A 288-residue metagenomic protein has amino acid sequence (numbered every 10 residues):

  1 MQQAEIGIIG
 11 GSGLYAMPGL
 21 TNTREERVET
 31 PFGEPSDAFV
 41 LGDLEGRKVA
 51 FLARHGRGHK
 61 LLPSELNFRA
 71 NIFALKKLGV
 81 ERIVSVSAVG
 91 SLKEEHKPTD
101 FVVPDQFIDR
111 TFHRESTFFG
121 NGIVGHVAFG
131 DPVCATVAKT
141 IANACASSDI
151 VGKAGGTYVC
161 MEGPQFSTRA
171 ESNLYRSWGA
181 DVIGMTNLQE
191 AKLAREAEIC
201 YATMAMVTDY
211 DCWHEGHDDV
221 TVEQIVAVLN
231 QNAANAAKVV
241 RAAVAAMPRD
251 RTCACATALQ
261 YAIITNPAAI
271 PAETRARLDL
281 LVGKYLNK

Functional and structural regions predicted by a protein language model:
M1-G130, L286-K288: Metabolite-binding pocket within alpha/beta catalytic cores that recognizes anionic/polar moieties
K76-G79, R176, R195: Non-catalytic positions within long, well-ordered alpha-helices that form the structural scaffold/packing of enzyme
E81-R82, D181, C200: Short acidic/polar active-site loop segments enriched in Thr and Asp
T136, T140-V151, K238-A246: Generic non-transmembrane alpha-helical segments
A144-D181, I264, A268: Active-site/ligand-binding-proximal alpha/beta "capping" segment
M185-E223: Zn-dependent metallopeptidase/amidohydrolase metal-coordination segment
C212-L259: His/Asp/Glu-rich mid-to-C-terminal helical/loop segments that flank catalytic regions of hydrolases
T252-K288: A short, charged, Gly/Pro-tolerant segment at domain boundaries
